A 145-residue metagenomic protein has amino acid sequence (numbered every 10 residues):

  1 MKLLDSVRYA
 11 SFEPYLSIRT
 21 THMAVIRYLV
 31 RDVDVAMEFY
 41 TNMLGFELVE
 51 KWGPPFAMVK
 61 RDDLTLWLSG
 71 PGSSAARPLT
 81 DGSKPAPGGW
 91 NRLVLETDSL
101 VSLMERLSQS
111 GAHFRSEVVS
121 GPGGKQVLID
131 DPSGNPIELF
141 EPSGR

Functional and structural regions predicted by a protein language model:
L3-V25, E47-E96, M104-D130, E141-R145: Vicinal oxygen chelate
L29: Catalytic core of Fe(II)/2-oxoglutarate
A36, Y40-T41, L107, G134: Conserved active-site tyrosine of GNAT-family acetyltransferases
P136-L139: Short glycine-/small-residue motifs
